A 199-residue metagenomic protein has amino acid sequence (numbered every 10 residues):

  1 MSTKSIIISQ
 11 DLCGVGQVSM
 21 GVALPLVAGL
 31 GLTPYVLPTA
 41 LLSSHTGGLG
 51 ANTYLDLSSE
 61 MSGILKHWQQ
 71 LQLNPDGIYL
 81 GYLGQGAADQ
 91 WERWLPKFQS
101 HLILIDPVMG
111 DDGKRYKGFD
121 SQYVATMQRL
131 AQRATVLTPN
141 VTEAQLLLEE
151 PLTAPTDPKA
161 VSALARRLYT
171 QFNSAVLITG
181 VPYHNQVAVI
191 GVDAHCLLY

Functional and structural regions predicted by a protein language model:
M1, G50-A51, A154, G191: Short amphipathic alpha-helical patches
M1-S2, Q171: A generic structural signal for short, non-catalytic loop/turn and secondary-structure boundary residues
S2-I105, M109-G110, K114-K117: Conserved N-terminal subdomain of the carbohydrate kinase-like
K117-C196: Conserved phosphate/ATP/ADP-binding segment of small-molecule kinases
Y199: Conserved small/polar residues in nucleotide/adenosyl-binding loops
